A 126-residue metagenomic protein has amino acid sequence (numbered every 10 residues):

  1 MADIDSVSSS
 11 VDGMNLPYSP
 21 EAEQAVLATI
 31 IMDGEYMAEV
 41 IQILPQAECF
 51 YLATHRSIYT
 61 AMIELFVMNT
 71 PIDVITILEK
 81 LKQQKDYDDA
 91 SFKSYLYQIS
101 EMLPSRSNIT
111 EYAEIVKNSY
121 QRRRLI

Functional and structural regions predicted by a protein language model:
M1-Q121: Noncatalytic partner-interaction/assembly domains of nucleic-acid and motor enzyme complexes, especially the accessory
